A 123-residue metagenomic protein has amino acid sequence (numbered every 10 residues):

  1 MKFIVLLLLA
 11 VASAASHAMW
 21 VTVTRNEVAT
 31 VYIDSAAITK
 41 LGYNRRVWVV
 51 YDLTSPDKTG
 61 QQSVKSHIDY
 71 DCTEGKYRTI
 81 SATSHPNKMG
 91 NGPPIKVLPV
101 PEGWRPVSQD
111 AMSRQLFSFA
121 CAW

Functional and structural regions predicted by a protein language model:
M1-F3, A18: Absolute protein N-terminus
F3-A12: Sec-dependent N-terminal signal peptides
A15-W123: N-terminal secretory-pathway/extracellular module detecting exported/lumenal segments and adjacent signal-anchor/first
